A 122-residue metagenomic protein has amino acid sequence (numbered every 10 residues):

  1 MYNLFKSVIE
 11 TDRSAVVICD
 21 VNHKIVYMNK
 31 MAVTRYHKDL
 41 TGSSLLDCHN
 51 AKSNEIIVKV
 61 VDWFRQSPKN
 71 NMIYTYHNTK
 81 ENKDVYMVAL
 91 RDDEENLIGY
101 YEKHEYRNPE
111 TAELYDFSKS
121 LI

Functional and structural regions predicted by a protein language model:
M1-A32: Sensory modules in modular signal-transduction proteins
Y27, M31-D116: Sensory/regulatory domains in signal-transduction proteins
S120-I122: Non-catalytic regulatory/interaction regions at protein termini and inter-domain linkers
